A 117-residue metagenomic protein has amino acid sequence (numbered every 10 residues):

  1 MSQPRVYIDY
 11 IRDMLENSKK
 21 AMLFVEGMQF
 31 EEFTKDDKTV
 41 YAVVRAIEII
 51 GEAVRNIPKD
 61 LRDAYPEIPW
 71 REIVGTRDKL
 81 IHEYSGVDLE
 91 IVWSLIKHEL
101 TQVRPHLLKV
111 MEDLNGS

Functional and structural regions predicted by a protein language model:
M1-S117: Solvent-exposed interaction patches of small proteins and small membrane subunits
